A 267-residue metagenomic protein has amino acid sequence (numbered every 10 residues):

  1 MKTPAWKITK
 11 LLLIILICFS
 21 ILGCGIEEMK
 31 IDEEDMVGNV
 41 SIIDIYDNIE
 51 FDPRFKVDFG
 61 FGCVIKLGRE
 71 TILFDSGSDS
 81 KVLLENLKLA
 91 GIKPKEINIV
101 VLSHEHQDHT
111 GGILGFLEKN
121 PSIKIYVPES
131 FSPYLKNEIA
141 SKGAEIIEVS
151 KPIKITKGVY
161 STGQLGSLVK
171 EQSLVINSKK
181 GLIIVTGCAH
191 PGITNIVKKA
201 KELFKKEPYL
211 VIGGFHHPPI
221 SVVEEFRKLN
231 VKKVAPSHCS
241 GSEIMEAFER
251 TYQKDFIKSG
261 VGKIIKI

Functional and structural regions predicted by a protein language model:
A5-L11, L16-G68, K151-L165: Zn-dependent metallo-beta-lactamase
V40-I43, I72, N98-I99, I123-K124 (+6 more regions): Structural motif
I42-L89, E171-T186: Conserved beta-strand hairpin/beta-sheet module of binuclear metal-dependent hydrolase folds, prominently
L73-G77, I97-E105, Y126-E129, I184-C188 (+2 more regions): Active-site neighborhood of phospho(di)ester-bond hydrolases with catalytic His/Asp-centered motifs
K81-Y126, K201-V211, R227: Active-site metal-binding motif and surrounding structural segment of the metallo-beta-lactamase
A90, P121, S141-K142, L229-N230 (+1 more regions): Short, structured coil segments at secondary-structure junctions
G112, L182, C188-I267: Cap/insert and terminal regions of metallo-dependent hydrolase folds
V127-Q172, S178-K179, I257-I267: Metallo-beta-lactamase
